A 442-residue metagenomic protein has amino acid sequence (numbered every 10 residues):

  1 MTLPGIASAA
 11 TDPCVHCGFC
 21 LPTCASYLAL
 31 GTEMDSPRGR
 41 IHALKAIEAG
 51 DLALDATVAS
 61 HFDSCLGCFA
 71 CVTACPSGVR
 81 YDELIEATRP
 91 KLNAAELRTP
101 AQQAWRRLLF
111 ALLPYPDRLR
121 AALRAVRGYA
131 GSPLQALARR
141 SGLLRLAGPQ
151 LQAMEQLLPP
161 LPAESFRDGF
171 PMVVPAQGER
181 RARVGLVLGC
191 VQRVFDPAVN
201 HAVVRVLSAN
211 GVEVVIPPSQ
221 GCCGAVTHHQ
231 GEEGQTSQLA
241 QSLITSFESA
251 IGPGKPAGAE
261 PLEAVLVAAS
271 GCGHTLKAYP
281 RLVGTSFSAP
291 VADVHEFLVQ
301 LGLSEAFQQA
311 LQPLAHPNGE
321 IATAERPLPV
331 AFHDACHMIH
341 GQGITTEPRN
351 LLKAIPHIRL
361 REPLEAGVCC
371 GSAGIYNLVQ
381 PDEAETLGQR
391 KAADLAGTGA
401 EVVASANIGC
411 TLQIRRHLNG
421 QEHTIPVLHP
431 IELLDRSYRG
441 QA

Functional and structural regions predicted by a protein language model:
M1-H16, A29, K45-G67, H333 (+1 more regions): Ferredoxin-like iron-sulfur electron-transfer modules
M1-I6, D35-A56, R180-R183, P197-A198 (+2 more regions): Short, charged low-complexity linear segments at domain edges
D12, G31-D35, T227-G234: Alpha-helix capping and helix-loop boundary segments enriched in small/acidic/polar residues
P13, R40, H61-S64, R183 (+2 more regions): Residue-level recognition of specific faces of alpha-helices
V15, F19-L44, A59, S64 (+3 more regions): Iron-sulfur cluster-binding cysteine motifs and their immediate structural context in ferredoxin-like electron-transfer
T32, S36, L54, T73-P76 (+3 more regions): Short, surface-exposed helix-loop/turn micro-motifs enriched in polar/charged residues
Y81-A442: Iron-sulfur cluster-binding electron-transfer modules in prokaryotic oxidoreductases
